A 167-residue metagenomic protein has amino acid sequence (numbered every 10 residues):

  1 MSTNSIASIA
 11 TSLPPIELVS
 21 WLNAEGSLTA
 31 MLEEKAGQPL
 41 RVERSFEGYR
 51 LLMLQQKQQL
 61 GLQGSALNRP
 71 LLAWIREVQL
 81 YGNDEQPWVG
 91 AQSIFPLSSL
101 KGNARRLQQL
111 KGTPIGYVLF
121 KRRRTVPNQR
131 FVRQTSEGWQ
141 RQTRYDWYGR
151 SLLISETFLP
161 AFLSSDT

Functional and structural regions predicted by a protein language model:
M1-W139, D146-T167: N-terminal domain-onset segments
